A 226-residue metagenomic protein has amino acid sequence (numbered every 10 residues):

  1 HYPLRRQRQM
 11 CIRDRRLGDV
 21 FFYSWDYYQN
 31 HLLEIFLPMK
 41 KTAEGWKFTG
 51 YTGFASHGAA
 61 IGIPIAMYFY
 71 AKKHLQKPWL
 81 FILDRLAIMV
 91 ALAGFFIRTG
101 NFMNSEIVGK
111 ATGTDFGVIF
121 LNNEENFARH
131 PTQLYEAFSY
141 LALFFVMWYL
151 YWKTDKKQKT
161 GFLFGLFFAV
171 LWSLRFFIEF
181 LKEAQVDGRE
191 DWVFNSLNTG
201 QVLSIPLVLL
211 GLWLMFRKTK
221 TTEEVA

Functional and structural regions predicted by a protein language model:
H1-R8, I12: Single conserved hydrophobic/aromatic residue that forms the stacking wall/gate of nucleotide- or nucleobase-binding
R13, L80-V118, E136, V170-F177: Active-site beta-strand/loop microenvironment that shapes enzyme catalytic pockets
D19, A66-A71, F144-Y151, E179 (+1 more regions): Structural signal for membrane-spanning alpha-helices in multi-pass inner-membrane proteins, emphasizing helix cores
D19-E34, N104-G117, F176-Q201: Interfacial helix-loop-helix junctions of multi-pass membrane proteins
G45-A66, N126-V146, N198-V208: Membrane-interface loop-to-helix entry segments
F54, G58-M89, W148-W152: Helix-hairpin-helix/helix-loop-helix acidic hairpins
K72-Q76, W152-K157, M215-A226: Membrane-interface capping segments at transmembrane-helix boundaries
F144, L163-L171: Central hydrophobic cores of alpha-helical transmembrane segments in multi-pass integral membrane proteins
